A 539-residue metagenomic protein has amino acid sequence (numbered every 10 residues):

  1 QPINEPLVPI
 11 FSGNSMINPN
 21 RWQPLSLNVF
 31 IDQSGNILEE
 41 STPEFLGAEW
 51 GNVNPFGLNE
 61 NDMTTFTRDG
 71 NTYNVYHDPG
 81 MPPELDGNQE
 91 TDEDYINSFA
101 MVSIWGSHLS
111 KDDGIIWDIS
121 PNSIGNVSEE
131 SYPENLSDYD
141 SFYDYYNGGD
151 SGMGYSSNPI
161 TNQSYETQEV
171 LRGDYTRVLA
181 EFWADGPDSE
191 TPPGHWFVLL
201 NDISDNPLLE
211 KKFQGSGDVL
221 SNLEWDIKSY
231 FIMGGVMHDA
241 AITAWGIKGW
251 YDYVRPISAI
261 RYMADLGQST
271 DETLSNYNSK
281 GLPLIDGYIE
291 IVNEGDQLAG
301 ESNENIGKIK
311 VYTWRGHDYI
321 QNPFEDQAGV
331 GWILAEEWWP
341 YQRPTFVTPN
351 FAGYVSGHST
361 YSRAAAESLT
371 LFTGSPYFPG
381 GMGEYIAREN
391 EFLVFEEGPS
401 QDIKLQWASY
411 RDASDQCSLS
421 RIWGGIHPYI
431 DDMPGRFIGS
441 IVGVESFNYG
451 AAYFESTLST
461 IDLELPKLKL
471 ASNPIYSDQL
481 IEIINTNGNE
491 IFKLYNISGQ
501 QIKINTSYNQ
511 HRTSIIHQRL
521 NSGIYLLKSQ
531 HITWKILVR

Functional and structural regions predicted by a protein language model:
Q1-T457: Acidic/polar surface patches and capping/hinge elements
I461-R539: C-terminal outer-membrane/trafficking sorting elements
